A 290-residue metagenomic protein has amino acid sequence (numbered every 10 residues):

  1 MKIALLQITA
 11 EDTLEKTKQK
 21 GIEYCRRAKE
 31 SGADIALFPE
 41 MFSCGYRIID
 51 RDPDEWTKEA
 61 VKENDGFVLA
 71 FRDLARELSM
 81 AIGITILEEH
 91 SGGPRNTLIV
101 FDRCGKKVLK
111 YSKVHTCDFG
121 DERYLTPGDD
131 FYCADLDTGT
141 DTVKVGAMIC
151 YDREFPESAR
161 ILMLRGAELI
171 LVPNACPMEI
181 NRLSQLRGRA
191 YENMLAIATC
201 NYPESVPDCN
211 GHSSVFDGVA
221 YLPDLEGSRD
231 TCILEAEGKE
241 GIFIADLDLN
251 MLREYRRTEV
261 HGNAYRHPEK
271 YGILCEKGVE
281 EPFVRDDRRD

Functional and structural regions predicted by a protein language model:
M1-A4: Extreme N-terminal starter segment of soluble prokaryotic enzymes
Q7-L14: Short polar catalytic/cofactor-binding loops
L14, E23-C104, V108-K110, C176-N193: Cys-nucleophile CN-hydrolase/nitrilase-fold catalytic domain and related Cys-dependent amidase chemistry that acts on
K16-C25, F155-R160: Short, acidic/polar
E63-A81, E154-F243: CN hydrolase (nitrilase-like) catalytic-core segments centered on the catalytic cysteine and neighboring Lys/Glu
E89-R165, P173-N174, M178-G188, L195 (+1 more regions): Active-site catalytic loop in hydrolytic enzyme cores
P203-D290: C-terminal beta-strand edge segments of enzyme domains
